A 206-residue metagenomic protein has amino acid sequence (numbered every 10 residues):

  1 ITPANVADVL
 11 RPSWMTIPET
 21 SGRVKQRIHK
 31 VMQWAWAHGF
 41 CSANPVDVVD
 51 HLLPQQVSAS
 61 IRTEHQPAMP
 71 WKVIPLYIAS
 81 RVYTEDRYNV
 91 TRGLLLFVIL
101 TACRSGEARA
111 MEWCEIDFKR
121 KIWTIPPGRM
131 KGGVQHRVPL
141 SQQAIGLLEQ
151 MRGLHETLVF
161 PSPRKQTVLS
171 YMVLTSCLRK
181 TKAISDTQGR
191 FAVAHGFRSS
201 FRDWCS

Functional and structural regions predicted by a protein language model:
I1-L10, P45-D47, Q66, A194: A Lys/Arg-rich helix-loop hairpin that forms a DNA/phosphate-binding surface
N5, R27, V73, V90-G93 (+3 more regions): Charged catalytic carboxylate motif
N5, V48, E107, V173 (+1 more regions): Ca2+-coordinating acidic residues in Ca2+-binding motifs
S13-H29, A37-M111, K119, M130-V134 (+3 more regions): Basic, Lys/Arg- and aromatic-enriched nucleic-acid-binding interface segment
D50, P126, S141, P161: Residue-level detector of conserved, well-ordered beta-strand and adjacent loop positions that form binding/recognition
A79-R92, V138, G153-L158, K165 (+1 more regions): Short, basic (Lys/Arg/His-rich) helix/loop patches that form interaction surfaces in the mid-to-C-terminal regions
A110-I116, H195, S206: A short, basic/aromatic helix-end/turn motif that makes direct DNA contacts
I122, Q135-P139: Well-ordered beta-strand positions in beta-sheet-rich domains
